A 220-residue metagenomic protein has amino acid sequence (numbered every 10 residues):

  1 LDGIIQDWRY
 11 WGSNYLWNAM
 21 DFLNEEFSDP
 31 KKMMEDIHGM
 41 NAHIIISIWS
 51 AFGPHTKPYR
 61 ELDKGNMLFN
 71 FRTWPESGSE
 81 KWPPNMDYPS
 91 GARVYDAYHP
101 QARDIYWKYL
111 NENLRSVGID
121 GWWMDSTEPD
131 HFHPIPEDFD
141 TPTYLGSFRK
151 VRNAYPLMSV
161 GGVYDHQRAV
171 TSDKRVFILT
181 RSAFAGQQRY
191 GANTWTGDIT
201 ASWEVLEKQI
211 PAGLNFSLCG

Functional and structural regions predicted by a protein language model:
L1-G220: Catalytic-domain carbohydrate-binding cleft regions of carbohydrate-active enzymes
